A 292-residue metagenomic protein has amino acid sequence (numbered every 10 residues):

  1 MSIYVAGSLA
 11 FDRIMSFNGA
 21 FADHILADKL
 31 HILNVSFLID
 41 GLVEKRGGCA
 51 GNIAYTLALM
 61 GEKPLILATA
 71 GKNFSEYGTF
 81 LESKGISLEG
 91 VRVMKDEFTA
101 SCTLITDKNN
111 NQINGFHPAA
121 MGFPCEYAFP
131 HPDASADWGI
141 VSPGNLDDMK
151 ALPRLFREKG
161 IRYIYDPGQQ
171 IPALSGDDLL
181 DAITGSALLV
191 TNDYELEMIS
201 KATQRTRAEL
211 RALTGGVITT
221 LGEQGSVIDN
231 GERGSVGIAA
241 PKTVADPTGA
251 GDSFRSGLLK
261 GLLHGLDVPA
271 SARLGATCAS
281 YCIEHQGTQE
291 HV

Functional and structural regions predicted by a protein language model:
M1-L65, E76, V244: Glycine-rich phosphate/adenosyl-contacting loop at the front of the ribokinase-like
I3, K63-L65, L88, Y163 (+1 more regions): Hydrophobic anchor at the start of a short beta-strand that flanks the dinucleotide cofactor-binding loop
A58, R157, L263: Gly/Ala-rich phosphate-binding loop of Rossmann-like dinucleotide-binding domains, activating on the conserved
K63-E89: A glycine-rich beta-to-alpha transition motif near the start of alpha/beta enzyme domains, typified by
L67-K72, E89-T99, G215-L221: Beta-strand->loop->alpha-helix junctions that form or flank phosphate-binding loops in nucleotide-handling enzymes
E89-K95, C102-P143, D147: Conserved phosphate-binding/catalytic loop of the ribokinase/pfkB sugar-kinase fold
A151, R157-G237: Conserved phosphate/ATP/ADP-binding segment of small-molecule kinases
T203-V292: Conserved phosphate-binding/catalytic region of the ribokinase-like
